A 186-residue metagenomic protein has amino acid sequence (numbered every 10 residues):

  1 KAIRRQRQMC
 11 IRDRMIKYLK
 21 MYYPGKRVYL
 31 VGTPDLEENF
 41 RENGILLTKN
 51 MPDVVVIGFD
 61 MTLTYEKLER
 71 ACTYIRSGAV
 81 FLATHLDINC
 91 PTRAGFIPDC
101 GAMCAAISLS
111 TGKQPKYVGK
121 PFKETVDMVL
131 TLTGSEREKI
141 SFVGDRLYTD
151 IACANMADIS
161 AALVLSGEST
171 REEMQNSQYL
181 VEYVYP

Functional and structural regions predicted by a protein language model:
K1-R7, I11: Single conserved hydrophobic/aromatic residue that forms the stacking wall/gate of nucleotide- or nucleobase-binding
I16-P186: Asp-based, Mg2+/Mn2+-dependent phosphohydrolase catalytic module
